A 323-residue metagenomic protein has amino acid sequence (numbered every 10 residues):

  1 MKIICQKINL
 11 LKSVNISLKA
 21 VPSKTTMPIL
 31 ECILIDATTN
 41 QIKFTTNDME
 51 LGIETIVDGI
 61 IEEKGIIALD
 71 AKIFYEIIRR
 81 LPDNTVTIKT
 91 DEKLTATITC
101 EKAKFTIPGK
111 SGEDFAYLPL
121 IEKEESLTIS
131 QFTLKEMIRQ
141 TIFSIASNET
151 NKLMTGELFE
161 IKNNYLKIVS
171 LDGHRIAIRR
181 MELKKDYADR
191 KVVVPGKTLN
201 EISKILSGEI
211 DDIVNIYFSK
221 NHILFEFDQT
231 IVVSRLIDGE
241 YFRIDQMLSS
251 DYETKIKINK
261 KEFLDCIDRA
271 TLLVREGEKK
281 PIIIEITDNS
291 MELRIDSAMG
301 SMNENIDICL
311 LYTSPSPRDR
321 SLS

Functional and structural regions predicted by a protein language model:
M1-S314, R318, S323: Structural preference for solvent-exposed beta-strand-turn elements and adjacent flexible terminal/loop segments within
